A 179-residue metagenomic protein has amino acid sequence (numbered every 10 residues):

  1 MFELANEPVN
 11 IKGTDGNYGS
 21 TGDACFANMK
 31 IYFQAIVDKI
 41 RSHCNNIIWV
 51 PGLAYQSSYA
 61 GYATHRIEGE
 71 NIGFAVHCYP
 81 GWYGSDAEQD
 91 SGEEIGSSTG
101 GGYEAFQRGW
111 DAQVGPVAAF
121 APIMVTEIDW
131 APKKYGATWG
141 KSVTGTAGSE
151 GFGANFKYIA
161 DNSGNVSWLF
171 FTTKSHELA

Functional and structural regions predicted by a protein language model:
A5-V166, S175: Extracellular glycoside hydrolase catalytic/binding regions
L169-F171: C-terminal domain-boundary segment and adjacent tail
L178-A179: Extracellular low-complexity, O-glycosylation-prone Ser/Thr/Pro/Gly-rich "stalks" and linkers flanking catalytic
